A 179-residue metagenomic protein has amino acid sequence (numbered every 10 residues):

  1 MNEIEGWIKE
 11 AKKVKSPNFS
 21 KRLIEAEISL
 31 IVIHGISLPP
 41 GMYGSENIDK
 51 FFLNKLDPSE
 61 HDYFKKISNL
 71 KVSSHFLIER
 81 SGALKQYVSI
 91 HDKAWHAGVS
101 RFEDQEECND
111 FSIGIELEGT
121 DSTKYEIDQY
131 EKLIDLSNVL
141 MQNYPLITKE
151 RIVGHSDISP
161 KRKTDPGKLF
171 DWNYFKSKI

Functional and structural regions predicted by a protein language model:
M1-E10, E106-F111, T120-I179: Basic/polar, cationic surfaces and motifs that engage anionic cell-wall and phosphate/carboxylate ligands
M1-E106: N-terminal catalytic cores of peptidoglycan-degrading enzymes
I33, I115, L133: Conserved, mostly hydrophobic/aromatic
G35-I36, L117, S156: Residues immediately flanking
R101, L117-S122: Metal-dependent polysaccharide deacetylase catalytic core of the NodB/CE4 family, i.e., the active-site-bearing domain
